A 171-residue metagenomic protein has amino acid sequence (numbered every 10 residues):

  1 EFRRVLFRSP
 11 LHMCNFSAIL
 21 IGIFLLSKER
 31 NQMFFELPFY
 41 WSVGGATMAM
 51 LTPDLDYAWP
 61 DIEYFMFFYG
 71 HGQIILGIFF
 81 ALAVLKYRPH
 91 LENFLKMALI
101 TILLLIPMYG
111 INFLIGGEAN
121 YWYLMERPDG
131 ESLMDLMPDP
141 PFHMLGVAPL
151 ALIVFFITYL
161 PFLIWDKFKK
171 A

Functional and structural regions predicted by a protein language model:
E1-L6: Short, small-residue-biased leader/transition segments that mark boundaries at the very start of proteins
S9-M13, I62-L76: Membrane-interface loop-to-helix entry segments
I21, I74-E92: Alpha-helical transmembrane segments in multipass membrane proteins, preferentially the mid-helix core
I21, R30-Y40, L91-L103: Interfacial segments of alpha-helical transmembrane regions
S42-D54, T101-G110: Aromatic-anchored segments of alpha-helical transmembrane domains
Y87-P89, Y159-A171: Membrane-interface capping segments at transmembrane-helix boundaries
E92-L103, I115-F155: Membrane-interface transmembrane-helix boundary segments in multi-pass integral membrane proteins
